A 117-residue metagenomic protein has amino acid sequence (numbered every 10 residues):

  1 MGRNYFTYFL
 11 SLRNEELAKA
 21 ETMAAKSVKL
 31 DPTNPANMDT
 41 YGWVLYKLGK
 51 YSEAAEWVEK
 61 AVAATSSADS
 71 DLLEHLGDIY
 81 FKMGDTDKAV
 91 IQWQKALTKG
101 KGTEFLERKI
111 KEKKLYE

Functional and structural regions predicted by a protein language model:
G2-R3, N37, L72, L106: TPR alpha-solenoid repeat register
Y8-F9, W43, D78, E112: Residue-level recognition of tetratricopeptide repeat
L12-R13, K47-L48, K82, E112-Y116: Register position in tetratricopeptide repeats
R13-K26, G49-K60, G84-Q92: Structural signature of tandem alpha-helical TPR/SEL1-like repeats, specifically the intra-repeat loop/turn
A25-K29, K60-A64, T98: Conserved structural position within tetratricopeptide repeats
P32, S66-S67, K101: Short coil turns that delineate tetratricopeptide repeat
F81, T86-E104: TPR/TPR-like (Sel1-like) alpha-helical repeat modules
